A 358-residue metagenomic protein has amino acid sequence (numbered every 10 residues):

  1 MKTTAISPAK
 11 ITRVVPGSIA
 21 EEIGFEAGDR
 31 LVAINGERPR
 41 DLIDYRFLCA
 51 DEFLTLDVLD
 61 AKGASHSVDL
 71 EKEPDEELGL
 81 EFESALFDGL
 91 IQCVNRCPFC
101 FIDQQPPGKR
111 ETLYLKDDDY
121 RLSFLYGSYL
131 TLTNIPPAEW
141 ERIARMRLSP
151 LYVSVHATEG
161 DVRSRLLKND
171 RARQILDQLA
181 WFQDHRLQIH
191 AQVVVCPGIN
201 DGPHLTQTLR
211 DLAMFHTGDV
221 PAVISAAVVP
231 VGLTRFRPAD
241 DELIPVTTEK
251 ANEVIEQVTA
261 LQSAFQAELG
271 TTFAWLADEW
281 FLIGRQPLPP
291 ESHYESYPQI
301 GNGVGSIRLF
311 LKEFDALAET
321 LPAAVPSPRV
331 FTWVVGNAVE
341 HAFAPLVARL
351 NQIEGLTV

Functional and structural regions predicted by a protein language model:
M1-T4, K10, Q286-V358: Radical SAM enzyme core and accessory elements
S7-P16, G36-P39: Short, structured beta-strand/loop micro-motifs enriched in basic residues and often containing a Trp
A20, G28-L31, L56, C100: Terminal peptide-recognition signature
E22-R40: Conserved PDZ fold ligand-binding element
R46-F82: PDZ-domain C-terminal substructure recognizer with occasional recognition of PDZ-binding tails
S65, K72-D219, G232-L261: Conserved Radical SAM active-site core
I199, P221-K250, L269-E291: Flexible glycine/acidic-rich beta-alpha junction loops that bind and position SAM and/or redox cofactors in anaerobic
T217-D219, A260-T271, R349-V358: Structural alpha-beta junctions
